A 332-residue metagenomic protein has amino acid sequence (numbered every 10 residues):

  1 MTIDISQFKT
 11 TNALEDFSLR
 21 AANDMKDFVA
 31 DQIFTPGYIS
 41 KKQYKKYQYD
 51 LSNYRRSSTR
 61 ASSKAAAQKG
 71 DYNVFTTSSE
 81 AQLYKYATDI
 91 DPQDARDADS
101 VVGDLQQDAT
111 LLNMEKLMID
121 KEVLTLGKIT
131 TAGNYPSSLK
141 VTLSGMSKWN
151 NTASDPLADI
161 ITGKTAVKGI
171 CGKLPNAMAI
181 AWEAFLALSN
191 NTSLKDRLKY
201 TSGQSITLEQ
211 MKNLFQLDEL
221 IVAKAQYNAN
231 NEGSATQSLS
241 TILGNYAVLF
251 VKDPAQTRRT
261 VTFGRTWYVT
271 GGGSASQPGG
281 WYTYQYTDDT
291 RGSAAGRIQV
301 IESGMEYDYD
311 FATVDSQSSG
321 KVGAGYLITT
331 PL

Functional and structural regions predicted by a protein language model:
T2-S57, S79-Q82, S144-D155, K195-L332: Sequence/fold signature of self-assembling virion shell proteins
R56-T59, G70-D71: A contiguous strand-loop segment
S63-K69: Hydrophobic, aromatic-lined core segments that form the binding pocket/scaffold for planar heteroaromatic ligands
Y72-D99: Short acidic, glycine/tyrosine-flanked loop/strand segments centered on an H-E-D-like triad
P92-P175, W182-K199, P331-L332: Alpha-helical scaffold segments that mediate packing/assembly in large oligomeric complexes
L174-A177, N245-A247: Short, surface-exposed beta-edge/turn micro-motifs
A177-A181, I221-A223: A structural signal for short, well-ordered beta-strand segments and their strand-loop junctions that often border
